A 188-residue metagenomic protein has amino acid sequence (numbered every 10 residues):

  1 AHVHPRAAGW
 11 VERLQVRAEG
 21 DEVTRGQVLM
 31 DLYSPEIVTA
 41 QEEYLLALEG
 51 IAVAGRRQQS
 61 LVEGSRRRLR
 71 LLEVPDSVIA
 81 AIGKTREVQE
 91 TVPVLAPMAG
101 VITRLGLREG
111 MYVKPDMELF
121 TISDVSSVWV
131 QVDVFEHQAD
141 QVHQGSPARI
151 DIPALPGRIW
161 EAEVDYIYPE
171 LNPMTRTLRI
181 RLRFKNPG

Functional and structural regions predicted by a protein language model:
A1-G188: Periplasmic scaffold and linker elements that assemble and bridge Gram-negative envelope complexes
